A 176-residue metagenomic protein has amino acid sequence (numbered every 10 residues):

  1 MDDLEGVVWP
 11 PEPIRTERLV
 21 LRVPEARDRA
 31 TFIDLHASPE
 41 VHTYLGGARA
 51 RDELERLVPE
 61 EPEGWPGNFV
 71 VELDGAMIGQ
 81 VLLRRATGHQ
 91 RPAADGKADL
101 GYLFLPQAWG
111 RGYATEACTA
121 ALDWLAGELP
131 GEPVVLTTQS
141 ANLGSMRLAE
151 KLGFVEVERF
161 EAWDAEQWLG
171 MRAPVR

Functional and structural regions predicted by a protein language model:
M1-Q107, T119-W124, E128, P133 (+2 more regions): GNAT-family acyltransferases
L103, E116, G144: Short alpha-helical segment within the catalytic ATP-binding CA
G110-T115: Glycine-rich acyl-CoA binding loop
L136-M146: Conserved beta-strand-loop-alpha-helix junction that forms the acyl-donor binding cleft
A149: Conserved active-site tyrosine of GNAT-family acetyltransferases
